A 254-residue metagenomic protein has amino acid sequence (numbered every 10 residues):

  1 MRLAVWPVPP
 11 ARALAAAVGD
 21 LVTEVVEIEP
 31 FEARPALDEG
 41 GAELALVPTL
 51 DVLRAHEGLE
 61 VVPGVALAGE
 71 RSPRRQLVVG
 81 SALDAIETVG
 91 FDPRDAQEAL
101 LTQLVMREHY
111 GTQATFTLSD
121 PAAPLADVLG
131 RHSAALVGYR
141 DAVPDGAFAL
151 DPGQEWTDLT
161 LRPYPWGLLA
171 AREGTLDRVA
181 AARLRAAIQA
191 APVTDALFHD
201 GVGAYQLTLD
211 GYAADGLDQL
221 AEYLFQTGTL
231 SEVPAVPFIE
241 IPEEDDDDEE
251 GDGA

Functional and structural regions predicted by a protein language model:
M1-L21, I28, P73-L125, R131-S133 (+1 more regions): Bilobed "Venus flytrap"/periplasmic-binding protein-like clamshell domains and structurally analogous long
W6-P10, E29-F31, G41-G58, P63-V65 (+1 more regions): Beta->alpha turn/N-cap motifs
V22-E24, D38-V47, G111-Q113, V128-R140: Alpha-to-beta junction loops
E24-F31, P35: Eukaryotic intrinsically disordered, low-complexity regulatory tails
P63-D84, L159-G174: Hydrophobic/proline-rich hinge and linker segments of small-molecule sensing/allosteric domains, predominantly
D95-D120, G174-G216: Ligand-binding clefts/hinges and TM-proximal coupling segments of bilobed small-molecule sensing domains
L118-D195: Pocket-lining segment of extracytoplasmic ligand-binding domains
L197-A254: An extracytoplasmic/periplasmic, membrane-proximal ligand-sensing/linker region
